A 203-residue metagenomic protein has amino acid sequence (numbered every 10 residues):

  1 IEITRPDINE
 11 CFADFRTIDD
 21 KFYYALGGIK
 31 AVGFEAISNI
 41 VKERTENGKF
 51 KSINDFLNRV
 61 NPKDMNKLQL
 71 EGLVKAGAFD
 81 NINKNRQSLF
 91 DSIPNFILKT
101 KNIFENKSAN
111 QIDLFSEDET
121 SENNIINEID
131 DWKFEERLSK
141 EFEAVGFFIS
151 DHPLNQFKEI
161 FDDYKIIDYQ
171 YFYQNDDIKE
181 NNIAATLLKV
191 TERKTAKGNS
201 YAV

Functional and structural regions predicted by a protein language model:
E2-D176: Sliding clamp-binding short linear motifs that recruit DNA-associated proteins to replication/repair hubs
Y23, N182-A184, V203: Beta-strand secondary-structure signal
K30, A184, K197: Short glycine-rich loop/turn motifs that provide flexible caps or phosphate-binding loops at active sites
I37, K189, A202: Short, electropositive, low-hydrophobicity segments enriched in small/polar residues
K179-T191: OB-fold and OB-like beta-barrel modules that bind single-stranded nucleic acids
K194-V203: Short aromatic-glycine-enriched beta-strand elements
